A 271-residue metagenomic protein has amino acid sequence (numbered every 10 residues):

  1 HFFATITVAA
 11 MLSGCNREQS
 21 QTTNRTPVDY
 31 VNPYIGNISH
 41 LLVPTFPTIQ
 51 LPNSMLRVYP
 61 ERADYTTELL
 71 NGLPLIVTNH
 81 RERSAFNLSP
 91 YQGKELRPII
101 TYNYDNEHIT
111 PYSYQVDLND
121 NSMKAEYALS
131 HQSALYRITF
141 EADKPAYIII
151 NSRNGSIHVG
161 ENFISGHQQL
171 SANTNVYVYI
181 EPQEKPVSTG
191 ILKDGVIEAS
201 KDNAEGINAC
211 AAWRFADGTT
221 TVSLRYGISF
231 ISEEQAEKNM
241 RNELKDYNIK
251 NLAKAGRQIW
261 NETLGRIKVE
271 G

Functional and structural regions predicted by a protein language model:
H1-F3: Bacterial N-terminal signal peptides that target proteins for export
I6-V8, Q19: Extended effector regions of multi-domain proteins
V8-A9, G36: N-terminal processing/targeting junctions
L12-G14: C-terminal motif of bacterial Sec signal peptides marking the signal peptidase cleavage site
S20-G271: Accessory carbohydrate-recognition regions in carbohydrate-active enzymes
